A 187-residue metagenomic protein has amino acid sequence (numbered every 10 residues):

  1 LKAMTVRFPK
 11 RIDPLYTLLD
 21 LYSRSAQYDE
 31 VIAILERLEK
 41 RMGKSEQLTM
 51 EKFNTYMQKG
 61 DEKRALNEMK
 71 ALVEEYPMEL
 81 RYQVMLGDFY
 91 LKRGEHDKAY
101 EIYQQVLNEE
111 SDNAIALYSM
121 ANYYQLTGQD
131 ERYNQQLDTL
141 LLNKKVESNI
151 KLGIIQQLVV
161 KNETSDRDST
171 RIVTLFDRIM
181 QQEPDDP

Functional and structural regions predicted by a protein language model:
L1-P187: Alpha-solenoid helical repeat scaffolds
